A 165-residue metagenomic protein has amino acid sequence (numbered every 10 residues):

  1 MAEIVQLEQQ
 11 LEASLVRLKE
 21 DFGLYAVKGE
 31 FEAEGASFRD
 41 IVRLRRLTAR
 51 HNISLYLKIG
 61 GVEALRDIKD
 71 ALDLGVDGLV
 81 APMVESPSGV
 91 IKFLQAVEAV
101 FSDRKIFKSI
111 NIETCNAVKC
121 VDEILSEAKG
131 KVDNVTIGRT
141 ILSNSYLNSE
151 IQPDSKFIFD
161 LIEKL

Functional and structural regions predicted by a protein language model:
M1-L55, I59-R66: Conserved N-terminal beta1-alpha1 strand-loop-helix module at the mouth
K19-E20, L72, L125-A128: Non-catalytic positions within long, well-ordered alpha-helices that form the structural scaffold/packing of enzyme
G23-Y25, A49-L55, G75-D77, D103-K108 (+1 more regions): Short, well-ordered coil/turn segments that N-cap beta-strands
A26-G29, V80, T136: Conserved beta-strand positions in the central sheet of alpha/beta enzyme cores
E32-L47, G61-I68, M83-I106, A117-C120 (+1 more regions): Active-site-adjacent beta->alpha loops and helix N-cap segments on the catalytic face of soluble alpha/beta enzymes
L79, I124, G138: Conserved, mostly hydrophobic/aromatic
P82, D133-I141: Non-cysteine beta-strand/loop elements that form the S-adenosyl-L-methionine
N116-V132: Short amphipathic alpha-helices and their capping/turn segments at secondary-structure boundaries
